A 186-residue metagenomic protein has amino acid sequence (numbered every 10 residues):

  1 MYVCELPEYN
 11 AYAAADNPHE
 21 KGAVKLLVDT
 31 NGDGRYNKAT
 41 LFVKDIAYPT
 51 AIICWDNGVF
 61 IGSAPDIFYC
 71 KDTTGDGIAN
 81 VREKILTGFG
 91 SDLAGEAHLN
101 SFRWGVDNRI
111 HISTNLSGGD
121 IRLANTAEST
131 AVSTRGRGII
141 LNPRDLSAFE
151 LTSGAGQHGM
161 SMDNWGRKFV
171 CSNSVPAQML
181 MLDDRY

Functional and structural regions predicted by a protein language model:
M1-Y186: Beta-propeller domains with acidic blade repeats across secreted/periplasmic ectodomains and cytosolic WD/CNH propellers
